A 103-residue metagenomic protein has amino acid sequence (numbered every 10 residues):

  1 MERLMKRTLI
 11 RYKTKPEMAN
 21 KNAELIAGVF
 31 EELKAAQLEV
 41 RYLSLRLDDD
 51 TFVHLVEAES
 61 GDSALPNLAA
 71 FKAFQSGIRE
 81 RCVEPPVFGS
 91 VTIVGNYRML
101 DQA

Functional and structural regions predicted by a protein language model:
E2-K6, E39-V53, S76-A103: Glycine-rich beta-strand-turn "strand-cap" elements at beta-sheet edges
L4-T14: Short glycine-/aliphatic-rich beta-strand segments at the starts of folded cytosolic domains
R11, L55-E57: Short, well-ordered beta-strand micro-motif
K13-E24: Short, surface-exposed ligand-recognition loops at beta-strand->loop->(often short) alpha-helix junctions that present
P16, A36, Q102: Small, basic N-terminal interaction modules of short regulatory proteins
P16, D49-T51, E59-A64: Short, charged/polar surface micro-motifs in flexible loops or helix N-caps
A19-K21, S63-L65, Y97: Intrinsically disordered, low-complexity acidic/polar segments
G28-R41, E57-V91: An amphipathic, aromatic/His-enriched active-site/gating alpha helix that lines ligand/cofactor pockets
